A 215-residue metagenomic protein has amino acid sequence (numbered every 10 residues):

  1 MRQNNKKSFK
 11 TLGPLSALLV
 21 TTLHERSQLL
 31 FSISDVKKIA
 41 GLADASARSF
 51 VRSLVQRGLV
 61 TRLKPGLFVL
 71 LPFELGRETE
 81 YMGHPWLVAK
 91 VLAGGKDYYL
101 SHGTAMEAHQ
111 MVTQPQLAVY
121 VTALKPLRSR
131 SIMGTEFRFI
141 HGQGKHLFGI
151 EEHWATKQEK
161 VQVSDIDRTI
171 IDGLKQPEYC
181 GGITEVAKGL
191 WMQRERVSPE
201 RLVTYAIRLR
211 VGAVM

Functional and structural regions predicted by a protein language model:
R2, E151-M215: Hydrophobic alpha-helical interaction segments
R2-D97, I132, R194-M215: Short beta-edge/loop segments at beta->alpha junctions of small alpha/beta modules that act as binding/recognition
V36, A105, I170: A residue-level signal for conserved active-site and pocket-lining positions in enzyme catalytic cores
G41, V55, Q110, K175-Y179: Hydrophobic/aromatic-lined pockets within catalytic cores
D44-S46, T113-P115, E178-G182: Short amphipathic alpha-helical segments with coiled-coil-like heptad repeat character
W86-G94, S101-M106, S164, C180: Positively charged, aromatic-accented nucleic-acid-binding surfaces
Y98-E152: Exposed, interaction-prone assembly regions rather than primary DNA-binding/catalytic cores
